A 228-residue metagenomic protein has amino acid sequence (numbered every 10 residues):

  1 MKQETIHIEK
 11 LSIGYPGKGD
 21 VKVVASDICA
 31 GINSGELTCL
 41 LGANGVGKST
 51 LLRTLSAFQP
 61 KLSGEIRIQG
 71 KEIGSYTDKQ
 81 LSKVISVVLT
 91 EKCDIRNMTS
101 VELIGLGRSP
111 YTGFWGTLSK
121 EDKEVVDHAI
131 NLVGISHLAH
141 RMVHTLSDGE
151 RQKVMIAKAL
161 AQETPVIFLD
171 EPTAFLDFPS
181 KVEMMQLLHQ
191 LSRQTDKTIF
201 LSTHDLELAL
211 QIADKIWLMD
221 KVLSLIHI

Functional and structural regions predicted by a protein language model:
L41-A43: The feature captures the beta-strand-to-loop junction immediately N-terminal to the Walker
S56: Helix-to-loop junction immediately C-terminal to a conserved catalytic motif
G64-E72, L81: Conserved ABC transporter NBD signature motif
G105, K120-L138: Conserved ABC ATPase "signature" region
T117, M142-L146: Conserved ABC ATPase signature
I167-D170: Catalytic Walker B motif of ABC-type/P-loop ATPase nucleotide-binding domains
I226-I228: Conserved small/polar residues in nucleotide/adenosyl-binding loops
